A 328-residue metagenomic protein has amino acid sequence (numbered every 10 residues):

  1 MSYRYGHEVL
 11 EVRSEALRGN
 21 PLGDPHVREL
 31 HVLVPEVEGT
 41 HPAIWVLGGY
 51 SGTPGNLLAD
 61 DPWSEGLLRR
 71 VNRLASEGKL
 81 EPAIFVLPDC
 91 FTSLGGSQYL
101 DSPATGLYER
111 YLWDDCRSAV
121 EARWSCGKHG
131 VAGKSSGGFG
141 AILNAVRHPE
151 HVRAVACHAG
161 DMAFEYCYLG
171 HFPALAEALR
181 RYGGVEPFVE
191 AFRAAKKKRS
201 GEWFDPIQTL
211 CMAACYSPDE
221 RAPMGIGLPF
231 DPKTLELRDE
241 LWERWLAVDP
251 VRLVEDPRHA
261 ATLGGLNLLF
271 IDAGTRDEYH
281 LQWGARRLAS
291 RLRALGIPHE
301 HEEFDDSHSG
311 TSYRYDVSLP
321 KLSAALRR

Functional and structural regions predicted by a protein language model:
M1-R328: Non-catalytic cap/lid and distal C-terminal segments of serine-dependent acyl enzymes
